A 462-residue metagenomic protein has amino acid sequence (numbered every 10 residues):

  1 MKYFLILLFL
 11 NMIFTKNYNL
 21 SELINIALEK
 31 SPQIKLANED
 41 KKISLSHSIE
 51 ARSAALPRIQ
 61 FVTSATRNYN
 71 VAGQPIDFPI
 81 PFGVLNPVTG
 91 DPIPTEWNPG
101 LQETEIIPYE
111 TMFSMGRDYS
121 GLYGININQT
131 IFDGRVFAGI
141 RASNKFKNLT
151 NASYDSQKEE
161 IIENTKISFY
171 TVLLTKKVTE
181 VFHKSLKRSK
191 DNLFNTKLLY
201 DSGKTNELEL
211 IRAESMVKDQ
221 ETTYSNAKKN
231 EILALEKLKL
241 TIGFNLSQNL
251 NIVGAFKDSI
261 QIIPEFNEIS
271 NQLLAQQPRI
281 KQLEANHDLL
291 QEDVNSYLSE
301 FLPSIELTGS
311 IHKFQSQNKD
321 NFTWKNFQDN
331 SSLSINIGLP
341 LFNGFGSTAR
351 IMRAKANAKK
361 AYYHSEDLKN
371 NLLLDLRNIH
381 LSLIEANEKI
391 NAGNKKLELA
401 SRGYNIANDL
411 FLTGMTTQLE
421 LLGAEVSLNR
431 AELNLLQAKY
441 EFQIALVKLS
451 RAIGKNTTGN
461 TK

Functional and structural regions predicted by a protein language model:
Y3-M12: Sec-dependent N-terminal signal peptides
F14-G73, L246-D288, P340-L341, K369 (+1 more regions): Bacterial Sec-pathway N-terminal export signals of envelope proteins
E22, S46, A152-Q272, S382 (+2 more regions): Periplasmic alpha-helical coiled-coil/stalk elements that build and connect Gram-negative outer-membrane
K35, I59-G73, T111-D118, N128-S156 (+4 more regions): Small/polar (Gly/Ser/Thr/Ala-rich) solvent-exposed segments that form structured loops/beta-strands/short helices used
L36-A51, Q157, I161-E180, L198 (+5 more regions): Amphipathic alpha-helical coiled-coil segments
V62-I125, V253-I263, N295, T308-L339 (+1 more regions): Small/polar, glycine/serine/threonine/aspartate-rich low-complexity segments that form flexible
G124-N126, F169, S270, S334-N336 (+1 more regions): Membrane-embedded beta-strand positions in outer-membrane beta-barrel channels/transporters
